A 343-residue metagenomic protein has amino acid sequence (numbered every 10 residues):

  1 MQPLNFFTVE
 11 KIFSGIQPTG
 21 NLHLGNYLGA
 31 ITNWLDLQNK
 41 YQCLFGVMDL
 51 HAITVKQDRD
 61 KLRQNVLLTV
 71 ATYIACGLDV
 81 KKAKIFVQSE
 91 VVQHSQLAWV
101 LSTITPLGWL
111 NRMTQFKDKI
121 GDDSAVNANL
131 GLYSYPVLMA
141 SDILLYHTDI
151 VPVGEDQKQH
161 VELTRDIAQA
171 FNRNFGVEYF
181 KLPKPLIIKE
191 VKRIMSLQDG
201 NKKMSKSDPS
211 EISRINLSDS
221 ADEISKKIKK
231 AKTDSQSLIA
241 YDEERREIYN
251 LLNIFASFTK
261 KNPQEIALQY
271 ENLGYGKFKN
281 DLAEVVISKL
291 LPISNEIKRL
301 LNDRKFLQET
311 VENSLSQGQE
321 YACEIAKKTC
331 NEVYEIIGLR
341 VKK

Functional and structural regions predicted by a protein language model:
L4-S141, V285, S294, K298: N-terminal Rossmann-like or analogous alpha/beta NTP/dinucleotide-binding catalytic cores that position adenine
I16-P18, D49-H51, D149-I150, D208 (+1 more regions): Short, histidine-centered active-site or binding-site loop motifs used for metal coordination, general acid-base
L24, Q159, R165-K343: Conserved nucleotide- and phosphate/pyrophosphate-binding catalytic cores in adenylate/nucleotidyl-handling enzymes
Q42, L107-N111, L145-P152, A256-I266 (+1 more regions): Short helix-capping/linker segments at secondary-structure and domain boundaries
V70, G77, T105-W109, T148 (+3 more regions): A generic secondary-structure signal for well-formed alpha-helical elements
K84-V87, P152, Q236: Short catalytic-loop micro-motif centered on adjacent basic/acidic residues
Q115-D118, D122-F171, F175, S196: Internal, conserved structured core segments that host functional sites
